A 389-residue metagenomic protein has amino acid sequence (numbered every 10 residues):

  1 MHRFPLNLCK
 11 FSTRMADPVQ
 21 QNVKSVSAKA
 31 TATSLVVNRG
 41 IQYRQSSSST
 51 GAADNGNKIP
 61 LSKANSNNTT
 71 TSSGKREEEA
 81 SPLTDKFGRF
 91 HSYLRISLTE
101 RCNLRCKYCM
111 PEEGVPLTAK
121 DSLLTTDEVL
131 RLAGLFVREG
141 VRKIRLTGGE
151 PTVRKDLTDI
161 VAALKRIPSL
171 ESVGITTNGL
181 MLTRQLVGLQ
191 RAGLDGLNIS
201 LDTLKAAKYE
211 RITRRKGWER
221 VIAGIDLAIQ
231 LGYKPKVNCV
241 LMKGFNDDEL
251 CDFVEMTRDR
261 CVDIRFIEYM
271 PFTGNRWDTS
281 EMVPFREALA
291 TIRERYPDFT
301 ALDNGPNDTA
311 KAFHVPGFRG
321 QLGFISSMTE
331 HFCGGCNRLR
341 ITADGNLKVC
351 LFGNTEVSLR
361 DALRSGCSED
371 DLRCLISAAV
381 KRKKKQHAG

Functional and structural regions predicted by a protein language model:
D17-R95, K107, R138, A310-Q321 (+3 more regions): N-terminal [4Fe-4S]-dependent radical SAM core
K86-D127, R138-E139, L351: Canonical Radical SAM [4Fe-4S] cluster-binding loop centered on the CxxxCxxC motif and its immediate flanking residues
L104, A206-A207, H331, V357: Glycine-centered loop/turn positions within well-structured domains that cap or flank conserved ligand/cofactor-binding
G114-A119, T183, K205-I212, T273-D278 (+1 more regions): A short acidic, helix-capping loop that chelates divalent metal ions and anchors anionic groups
L123-R145, V153-I267: Radical SAM/AdoMet-radical enzyme domain recognition
E150: Conserved G/P- and acidic residue-centered "switch" motifs that form tight phosphate/ATP-binding loops in soluble
T273-A388: Accessory C-terminal segments flanking Radical SAM cores
